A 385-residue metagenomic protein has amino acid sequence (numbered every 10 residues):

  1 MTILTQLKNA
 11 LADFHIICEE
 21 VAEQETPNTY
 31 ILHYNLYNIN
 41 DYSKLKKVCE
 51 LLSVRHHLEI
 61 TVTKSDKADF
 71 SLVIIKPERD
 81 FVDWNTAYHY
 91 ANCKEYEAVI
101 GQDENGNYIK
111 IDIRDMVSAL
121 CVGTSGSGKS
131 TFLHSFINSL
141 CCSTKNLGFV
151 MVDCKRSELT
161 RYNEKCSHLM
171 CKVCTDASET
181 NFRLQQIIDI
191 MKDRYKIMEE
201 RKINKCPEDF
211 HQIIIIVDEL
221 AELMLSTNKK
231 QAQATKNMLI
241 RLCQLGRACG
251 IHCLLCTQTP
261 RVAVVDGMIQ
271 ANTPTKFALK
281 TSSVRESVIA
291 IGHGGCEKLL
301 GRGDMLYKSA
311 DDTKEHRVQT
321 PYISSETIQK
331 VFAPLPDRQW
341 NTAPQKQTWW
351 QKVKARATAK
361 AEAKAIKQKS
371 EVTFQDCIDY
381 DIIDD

Functional and structural regions predicted by a protein language model:
Q6-R55, E59, K64-V73, F81 (+9 more regions): P-loop NTPase catalytic phosphate-binding loop
E25, T29, R302, P344-Q345 (+2 more regions): Alpha-helical structural elements
P77: C-terminal polymerase-core module
Q345-Q347, A355-F374: Acidic, proline-/serine-/threonine-rich low-complexity intrinsically disordered repeat tracts
